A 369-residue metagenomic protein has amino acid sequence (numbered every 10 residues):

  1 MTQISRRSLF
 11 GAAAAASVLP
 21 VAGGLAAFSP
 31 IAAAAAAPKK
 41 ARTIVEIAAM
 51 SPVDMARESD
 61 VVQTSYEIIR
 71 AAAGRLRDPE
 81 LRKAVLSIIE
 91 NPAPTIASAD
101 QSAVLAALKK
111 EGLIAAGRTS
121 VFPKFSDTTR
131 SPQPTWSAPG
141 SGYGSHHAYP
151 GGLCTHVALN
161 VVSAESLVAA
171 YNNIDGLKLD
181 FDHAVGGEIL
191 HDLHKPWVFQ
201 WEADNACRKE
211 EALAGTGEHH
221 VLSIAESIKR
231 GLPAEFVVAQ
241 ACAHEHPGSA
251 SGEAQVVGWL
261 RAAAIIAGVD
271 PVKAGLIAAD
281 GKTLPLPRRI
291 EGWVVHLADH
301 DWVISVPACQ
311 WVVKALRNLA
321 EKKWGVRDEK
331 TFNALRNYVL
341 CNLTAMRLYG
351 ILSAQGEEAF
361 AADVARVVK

Functional and structural regions predicted by a protein language model:
M1-S17: N-terminal secretory signal peptides and thylakoid transit peptides that target proteins across membranes
Q3, G24-A48: C-terminal segment of N-terminal export signals and the immediately downstream linker at the start of the mature
S17-G23: Terminal signal-anchor or tail-anchor transmembrane helices that tether membrane-associated enzymes to cellular
A37-A99, A106-K110, G152, S163-D182 (+4 more regions): Divalent metal-dependent phosphate-bond-processing catalytic cores, especially two-metal-ion Mg2+/Mn2+ enzymes that act
A103-H156, D204-C207: Active-site flanking loop/helix segments enriched in acidic
N160: Divalent metal-coordination and catalytic microenvironments
V185: Acidic/histidine-rich catalytic cores and adjacent linkers of DNA breakage/strand-transfer/modification proteins
